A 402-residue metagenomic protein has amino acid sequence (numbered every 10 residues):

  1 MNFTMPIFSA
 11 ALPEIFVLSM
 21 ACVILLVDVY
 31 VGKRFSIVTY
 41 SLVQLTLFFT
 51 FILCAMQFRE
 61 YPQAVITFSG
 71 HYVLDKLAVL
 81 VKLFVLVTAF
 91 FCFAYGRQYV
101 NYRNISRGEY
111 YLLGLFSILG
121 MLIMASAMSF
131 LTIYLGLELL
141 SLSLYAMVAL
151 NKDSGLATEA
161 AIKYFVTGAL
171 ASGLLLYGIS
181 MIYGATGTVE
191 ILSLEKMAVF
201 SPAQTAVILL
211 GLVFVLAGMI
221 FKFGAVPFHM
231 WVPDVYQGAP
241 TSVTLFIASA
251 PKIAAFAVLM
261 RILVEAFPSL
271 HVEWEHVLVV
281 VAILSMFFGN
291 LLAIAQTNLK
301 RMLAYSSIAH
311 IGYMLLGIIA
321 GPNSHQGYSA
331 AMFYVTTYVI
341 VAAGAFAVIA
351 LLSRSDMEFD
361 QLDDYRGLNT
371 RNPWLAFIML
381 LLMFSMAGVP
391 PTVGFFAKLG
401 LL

Functional and structural regions predicted by a protein language model:
M1-L402: Alpha-helical transmembrane segments of multi-pass membrane proteins predominantly involved in bioenergetics
